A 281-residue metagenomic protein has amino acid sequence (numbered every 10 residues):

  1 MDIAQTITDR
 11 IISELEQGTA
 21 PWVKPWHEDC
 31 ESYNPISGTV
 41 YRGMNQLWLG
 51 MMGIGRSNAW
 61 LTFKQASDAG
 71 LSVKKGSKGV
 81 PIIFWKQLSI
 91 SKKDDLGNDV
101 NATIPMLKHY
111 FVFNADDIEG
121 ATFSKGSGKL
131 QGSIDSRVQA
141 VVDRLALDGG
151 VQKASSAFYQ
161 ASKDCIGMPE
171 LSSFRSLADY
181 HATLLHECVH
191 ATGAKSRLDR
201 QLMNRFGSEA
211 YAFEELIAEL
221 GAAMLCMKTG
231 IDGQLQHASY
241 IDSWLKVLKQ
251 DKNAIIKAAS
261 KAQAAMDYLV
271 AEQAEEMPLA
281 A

Functional and structural regions predicted by a protein language model:
M1-A281: N-terminal accessory/interface modules of nucleic-acid-binding and processing proteins
